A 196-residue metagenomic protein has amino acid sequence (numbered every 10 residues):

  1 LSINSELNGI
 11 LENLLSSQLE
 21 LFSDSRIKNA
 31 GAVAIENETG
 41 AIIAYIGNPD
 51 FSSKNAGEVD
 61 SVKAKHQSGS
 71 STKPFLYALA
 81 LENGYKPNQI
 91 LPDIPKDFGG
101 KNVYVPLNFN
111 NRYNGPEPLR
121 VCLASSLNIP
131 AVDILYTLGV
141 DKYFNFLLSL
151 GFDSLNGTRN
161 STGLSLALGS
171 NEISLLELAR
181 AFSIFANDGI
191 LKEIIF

Functional and structural regions predicted by a protein language model:
L1-H66, S70-S71, N83-Y85, Q89 (+1 more regions): Periplasmic/cell-envelope proteins involved in peptidoglycan metabolism and beta-lactam response
I3, L7-I10, L14, S71-T72 (+6 more regions): Stable alpha-helical elements in mature extracytoplasmic
I10-Q18, L79, N83, S125 (+3 more regions): Generic, well-ordered alpha-helical scaffold segments in large soluble proteins
G31-A34, I43-Y45, Q89-P92, V121 (+4 more regions): Structural recognition of the beta-strand scaffold that forms the well-ordered cores of secreted hydrolase catalytic
E38, Y85-Y143, N187, L191: Conserved catalytic neighborhood of penicillin-recognizing serine enzymes
I42-Y45, V62, S68-L81, P87 (+5 more regions): Extended, hydrophobic alpha-helical segments in both membrane/secreted and soluble proteins
A56-V62, N114-P116, A124-A131, N160-A167: Flexible glycine/proline-enriched surface loops and loop-helix/loop-strand junctions
F152-F196: Active-site-proximal helix/loop microenvironment of the serine DD-peptidase/beta-lactamase transpeptidase fold
